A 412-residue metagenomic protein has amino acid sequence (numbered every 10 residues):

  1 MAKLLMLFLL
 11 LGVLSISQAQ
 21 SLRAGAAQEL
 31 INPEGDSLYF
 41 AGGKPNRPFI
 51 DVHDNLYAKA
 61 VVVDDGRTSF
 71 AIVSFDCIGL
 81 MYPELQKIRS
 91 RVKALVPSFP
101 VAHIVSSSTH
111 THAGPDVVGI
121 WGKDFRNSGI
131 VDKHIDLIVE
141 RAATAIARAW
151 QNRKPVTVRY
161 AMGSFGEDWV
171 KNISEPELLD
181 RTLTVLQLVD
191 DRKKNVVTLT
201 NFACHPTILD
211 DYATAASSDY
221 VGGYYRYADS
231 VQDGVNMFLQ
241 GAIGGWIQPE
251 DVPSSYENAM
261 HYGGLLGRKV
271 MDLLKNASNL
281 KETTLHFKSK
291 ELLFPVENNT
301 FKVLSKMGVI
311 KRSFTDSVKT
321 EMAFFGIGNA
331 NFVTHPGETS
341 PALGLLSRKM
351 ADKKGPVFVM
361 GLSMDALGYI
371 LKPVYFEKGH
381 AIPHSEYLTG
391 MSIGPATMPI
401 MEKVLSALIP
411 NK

Functional and structural regions predicted by a protein language model:
L4-L14: Sec-dependent N-terminal signal peptides
S15-A19: Sec/Tat signal peptide C-region and signal peptidase I cleavage site
Q20-S107, T111-I247, D251-H261, L274 (+1 more regions): Conserved beta-alpha junction segments in alpha/beta enzyme cores
G267: Charged, flexible cofactor/metal-binding loops and thiol motifs
